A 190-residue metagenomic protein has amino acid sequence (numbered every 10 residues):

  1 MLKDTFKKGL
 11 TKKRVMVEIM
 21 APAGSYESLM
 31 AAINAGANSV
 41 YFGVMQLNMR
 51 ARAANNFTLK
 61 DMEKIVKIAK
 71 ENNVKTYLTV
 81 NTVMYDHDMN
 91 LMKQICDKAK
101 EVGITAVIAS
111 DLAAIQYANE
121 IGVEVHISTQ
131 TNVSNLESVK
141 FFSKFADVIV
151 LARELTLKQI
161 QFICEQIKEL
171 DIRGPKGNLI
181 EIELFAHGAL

Functional and structural regions predicted by a protein language model:
L2-L190: Non-catalytic helical/linker scaffolds that mediate oligomerization, partner binding, and domain coupling around large
